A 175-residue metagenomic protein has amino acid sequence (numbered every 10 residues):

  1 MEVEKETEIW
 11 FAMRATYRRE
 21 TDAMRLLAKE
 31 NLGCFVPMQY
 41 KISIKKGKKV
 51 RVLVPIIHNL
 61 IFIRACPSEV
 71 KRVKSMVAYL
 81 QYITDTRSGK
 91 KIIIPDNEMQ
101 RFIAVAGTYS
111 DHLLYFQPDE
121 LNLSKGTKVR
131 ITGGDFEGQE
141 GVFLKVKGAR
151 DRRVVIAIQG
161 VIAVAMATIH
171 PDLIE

Functional and structural regions predicted by a protein language model:
M1-K128, L144-E175: Acidic-enriched and Gly/Ser
K125, I131-E140: Short coil-to-beta-strand transition motifs
